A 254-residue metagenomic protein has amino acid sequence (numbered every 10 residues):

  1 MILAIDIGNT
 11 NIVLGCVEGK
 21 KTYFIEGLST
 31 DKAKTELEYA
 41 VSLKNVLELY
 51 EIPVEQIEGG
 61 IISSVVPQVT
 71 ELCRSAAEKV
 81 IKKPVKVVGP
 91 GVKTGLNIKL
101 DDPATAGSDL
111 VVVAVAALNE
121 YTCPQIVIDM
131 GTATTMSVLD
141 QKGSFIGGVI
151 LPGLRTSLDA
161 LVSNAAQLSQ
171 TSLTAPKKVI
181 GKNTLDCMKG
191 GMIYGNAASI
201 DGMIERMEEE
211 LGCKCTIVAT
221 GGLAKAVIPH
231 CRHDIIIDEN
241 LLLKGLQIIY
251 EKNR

Functional and structural regions predicted by a protein language model:
M1-I25, A117, C123-F145, L161 (+1 more regions): Gly/Thr-rich phosphate-binding beta-strand-loop-beta motif of the actin/hexokinase/Hsp70
M1-V87, V92: N-terminal glycine/serine-rich phosphate-binding loop of ATP-dependent small-molecule kinases, especially carbohydrate
D31-E38, A106-S108, V113-V115, N119-T122 (+2 more regions): Glycine-rich phosphate-binding loop plus the immediately following alpha-helix
A33-K34, V92-G95, L241-G245: A short acidic, often aromatic-flanked loop/helix-cap motif at beta-alpha or helix-coil junctions that lines enzyme
Y50-E55, E120-T122, E210-C213: Glycine-rich phosphate-binding loop signature in dinucleotide/nucleotide-binding domains
I52-A106, K142-G148, G153-L154, K182-I193 (+3 more regions): Short beta-strand-loop/turn "lid" adjacent to the catalytic site in phosphate-handling enzymes
N196-E210: A short, acidic, amphipathic alpha-helical segment used as a generic capping/interface helix at domain edges
E210-R254: Long hydrophobic alpha-helical segments typical of transmembrane helices together with their membrane-interfacial
